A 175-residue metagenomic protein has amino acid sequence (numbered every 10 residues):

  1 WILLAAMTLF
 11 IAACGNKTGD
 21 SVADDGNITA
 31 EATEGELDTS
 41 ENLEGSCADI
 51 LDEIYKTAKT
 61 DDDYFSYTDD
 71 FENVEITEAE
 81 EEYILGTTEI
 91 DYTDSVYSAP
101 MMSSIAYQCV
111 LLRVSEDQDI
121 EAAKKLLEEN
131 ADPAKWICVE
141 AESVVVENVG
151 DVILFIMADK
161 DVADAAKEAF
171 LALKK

Functional and structural regions predicted by a protein language model:
W1-L4: Sec-dependent signal peptide recognition, specifically the positively charged N-region followed immediately by
F10-A13: C-terminal motif of bacterial Sec signal peptides marking the signal peptidase cleavage site
G15-A79: N-terminal, intrinsically disordered, polar/charged segments of Gram-positive cell-envelope systems that serve as
A48-D52, C109, I120, K124-E128 (+2 more regions): Extracytoplasmic/secreted envelope proteins and their assembly/folding machinery, especially bacterial periplasmic
S66-A106, A122: Short, compositionally biased low-complexity segments enriched in polar/charged residues
M101-M102, C138-K175: A short, solvent-exposed beta-edge/loop patch
A106-E116: A short acidic-to-branched-hydrophobic micro-motif
D117-V152: Short Gly/Thr-rich strand-loop-strand
